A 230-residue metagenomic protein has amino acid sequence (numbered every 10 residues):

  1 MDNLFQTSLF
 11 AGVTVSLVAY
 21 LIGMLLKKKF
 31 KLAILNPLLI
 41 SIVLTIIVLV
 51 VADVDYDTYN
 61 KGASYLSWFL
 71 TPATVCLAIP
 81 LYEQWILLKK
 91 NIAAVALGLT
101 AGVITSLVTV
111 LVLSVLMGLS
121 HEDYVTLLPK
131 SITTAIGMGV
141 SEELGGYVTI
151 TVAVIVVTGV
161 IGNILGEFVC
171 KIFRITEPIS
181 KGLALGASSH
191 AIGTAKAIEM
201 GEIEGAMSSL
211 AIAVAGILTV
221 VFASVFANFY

Functional and structural regions predicted by a protein language model:
D2-S16, Y20-Y82, L87-A94, G98 (+1 more regions): Helical membrane-embedded segments and adjacent short helical loop/helix-boundary regions of multi-pass membrane
G12-L25, I42, I46, V50 (+8 more regions): Transmembrane alpha-helical segments of multi-pass membrane transport proteins and ion-pumping complexes
K27-K31, D53, G146, C170-I175 (+4 more regions): Generic secondary-structure signature for well-ordered alpha-helical cores
F30-K31, D55-Y56, N60, I86-L87 (+6 more regions): Membrane-interfacial segments
I40, G98, V154, L210-A211: Hydrophobic core positions of alpha-helical segments in small-molecule transporters and transporter systems
D57, S106, E122, N163 (+4 more regions): Short, electropositive, low-hydrophobicity segments enriched in small/polar residues
L81-V160: Internal active-site segments that recognize and position negatively charged phosphoryl groups and nucleotide moieties
D123-I150, V156-V157, I172, T176-V214: Alpha-helical membrane segments and immediately flanking helix-loop junctions that form or couple to the substrate/ion
